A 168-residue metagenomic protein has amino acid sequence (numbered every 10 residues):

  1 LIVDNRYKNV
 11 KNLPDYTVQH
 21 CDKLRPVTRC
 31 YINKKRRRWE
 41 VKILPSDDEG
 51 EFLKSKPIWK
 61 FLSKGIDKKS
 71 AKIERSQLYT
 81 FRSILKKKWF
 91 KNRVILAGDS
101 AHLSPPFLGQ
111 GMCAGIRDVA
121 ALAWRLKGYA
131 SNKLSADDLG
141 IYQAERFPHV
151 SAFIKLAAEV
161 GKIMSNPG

Functional and structural regions predicted by a protein language model:
L1-G168: Core Rossmann-like FAD-binding/catalytic domain of the broad FAD-dependent monooxygenase superfamily
